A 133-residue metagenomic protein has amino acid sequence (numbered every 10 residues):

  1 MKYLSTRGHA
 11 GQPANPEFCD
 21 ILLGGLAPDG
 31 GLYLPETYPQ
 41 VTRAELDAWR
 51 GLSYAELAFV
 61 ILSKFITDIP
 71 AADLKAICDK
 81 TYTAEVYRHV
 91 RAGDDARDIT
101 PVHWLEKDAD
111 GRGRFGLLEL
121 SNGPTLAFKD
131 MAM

Functional and structural regions predicted by a protein language model:
M1-M133: PLP-dependent amino-acid enzyme catalytic core
